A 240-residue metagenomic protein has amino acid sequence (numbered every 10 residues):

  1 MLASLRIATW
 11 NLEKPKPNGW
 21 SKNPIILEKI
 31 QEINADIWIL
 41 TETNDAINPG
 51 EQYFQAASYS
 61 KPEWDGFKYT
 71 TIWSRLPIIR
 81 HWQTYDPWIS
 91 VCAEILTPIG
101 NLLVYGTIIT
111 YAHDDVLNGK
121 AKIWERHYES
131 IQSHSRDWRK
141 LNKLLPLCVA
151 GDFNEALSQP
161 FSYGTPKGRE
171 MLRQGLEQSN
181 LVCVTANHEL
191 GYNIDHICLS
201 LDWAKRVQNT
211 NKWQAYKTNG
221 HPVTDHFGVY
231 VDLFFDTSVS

Functional and structural regions predicted by a protein language model:
M1-E51, P62-F67, G100, T237-S240: N-terminal, active-site-proximal structural segment of metallo-dependent hydrolase catalytic domains
N11-L12, T43, I109, F153 (+1 more regions): Active-site metal-binding loops of divalent metal-dependent hydrolases
L12-G19, W82-Q83, I123-E129: Short, flexible loop segments at the rims of nucleotide/cofactor-binding pockets, characterized by
K16-P17, A46-P49, A112-D115, A156-P160 (+1 more regions): Short catalytic/ligand-binding loop motif for oxyanion handling, primarily in non-cytosolic enzymes, centered on
I37, E42-A112, N209-K212: Structured beta-strand-rich core segments of catalytic domains in phosphoester-bond hydrolases
Q83-Y85, N142-P146, E155-S240: Metal-dependent phosphoester-hydrolase catalytic domains
I109-I131, L157-S162: Surface-exposed cleft-lining segments at the edges of enzyme active sites
S130-A150: His/acidic metal-ligating clusters that form di-metal
